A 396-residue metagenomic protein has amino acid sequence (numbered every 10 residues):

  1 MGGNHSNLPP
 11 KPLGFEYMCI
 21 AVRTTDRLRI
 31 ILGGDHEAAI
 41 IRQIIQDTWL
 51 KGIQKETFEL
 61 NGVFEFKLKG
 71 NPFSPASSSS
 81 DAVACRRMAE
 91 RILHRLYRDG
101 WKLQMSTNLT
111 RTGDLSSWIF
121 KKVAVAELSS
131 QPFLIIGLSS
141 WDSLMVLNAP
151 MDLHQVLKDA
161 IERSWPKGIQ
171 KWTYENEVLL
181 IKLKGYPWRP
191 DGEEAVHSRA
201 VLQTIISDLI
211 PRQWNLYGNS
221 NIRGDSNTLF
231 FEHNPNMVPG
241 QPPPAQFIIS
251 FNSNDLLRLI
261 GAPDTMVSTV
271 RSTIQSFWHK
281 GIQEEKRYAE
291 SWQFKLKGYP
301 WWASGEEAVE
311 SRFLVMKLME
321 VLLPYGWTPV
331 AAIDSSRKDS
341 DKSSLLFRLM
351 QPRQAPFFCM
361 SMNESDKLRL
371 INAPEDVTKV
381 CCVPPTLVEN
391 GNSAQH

Functional and structural regions predicted by a protein language model:
M1-R87, Q104-A200, I206-D208, G218-F313 (+2 more regions): Interaction-mediating elements
I92-H94, R98-L103: Death-fold interaction domains
